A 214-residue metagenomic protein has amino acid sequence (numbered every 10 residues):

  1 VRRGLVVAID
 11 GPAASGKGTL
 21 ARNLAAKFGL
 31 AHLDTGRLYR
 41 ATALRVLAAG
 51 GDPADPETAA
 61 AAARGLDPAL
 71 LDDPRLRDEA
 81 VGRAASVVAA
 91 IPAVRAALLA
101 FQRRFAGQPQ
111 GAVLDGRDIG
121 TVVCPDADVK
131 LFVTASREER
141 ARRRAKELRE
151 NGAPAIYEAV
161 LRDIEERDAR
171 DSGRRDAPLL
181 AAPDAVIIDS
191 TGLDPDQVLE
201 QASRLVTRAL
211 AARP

Functional and structural regions predicted by a protein language model:
V1-V6: Extreme N-terminal, non-catalytic leader segments that precede Walker-type/kinase nucleotide-binding cores
I9: Hydrophobic anchor at the beta1->P-loop junction of P-loop NTPases
P12: P-loop (Walker A) phosphate-binding loop of NTP-binding proteins
K17: Conserved lysine of the Walker
L20: Hydrophobic positions on the alpha1 helix immediately C-terminal to the Walker A/P-loop
A25-T35, G51-D52: Post-Walker A helix-loop "phosphate-sensing" segment adjacent to the P-loop in P-loop NTPases
R37-G111, T121, E138-R142, K146 (+4 more regions): ATP-dependent small-molecule kinase phosphotransfer cores that center on conserved nucleotide phosphate-binding segments
D128-V129, P178-P195: Phosphate-binding beta-loop-alpha motif at adenosine-nucleotide cofactor sites
